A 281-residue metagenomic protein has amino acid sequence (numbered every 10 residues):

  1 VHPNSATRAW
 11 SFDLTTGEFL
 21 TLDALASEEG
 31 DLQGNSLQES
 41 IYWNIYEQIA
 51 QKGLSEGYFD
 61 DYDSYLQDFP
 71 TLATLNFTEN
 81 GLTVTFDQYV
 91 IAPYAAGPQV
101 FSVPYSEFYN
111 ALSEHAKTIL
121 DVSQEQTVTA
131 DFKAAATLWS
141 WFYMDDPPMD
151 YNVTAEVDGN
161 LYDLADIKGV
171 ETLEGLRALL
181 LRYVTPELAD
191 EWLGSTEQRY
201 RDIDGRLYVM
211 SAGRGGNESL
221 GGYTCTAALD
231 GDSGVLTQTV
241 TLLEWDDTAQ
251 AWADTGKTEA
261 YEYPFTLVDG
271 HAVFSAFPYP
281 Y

Functional and structural regions predicted by a protein language model:
V1-A130, A134: Compositionally biased intrinsically disordered regions enriched in Thr/Gly
V1-A6, I91-A95, T241-K257: Short, cysteine-centered beta-strand-loop-beta hairpins and adjacent loop/turn segments enriched in charged/polar
V1-N4, K168-L173, R182, D232-L242: Exposed beta-strand-loop-beta-strand "reactive/processing" segments of non-cytosolic proteins
R8-S11, G222-A227, E259-L267: Hydrophobic/aromatic beta-strand elements that line small-molecule binding cavities or substrate pockets in beta-rich
L14-T21, V235-T237, G256-Y281: Short beta-strand edge/turn micro-motifs at domain boundaries
E47-N76, Y143-E156, L193-D202, S275: Short glycine-rich, low-complexity/disordered patches
L120-M210: Core segments of small alpha/beta cavity-forming domains
R199-D247: Surface-exposed, charged secondary-structure patches
